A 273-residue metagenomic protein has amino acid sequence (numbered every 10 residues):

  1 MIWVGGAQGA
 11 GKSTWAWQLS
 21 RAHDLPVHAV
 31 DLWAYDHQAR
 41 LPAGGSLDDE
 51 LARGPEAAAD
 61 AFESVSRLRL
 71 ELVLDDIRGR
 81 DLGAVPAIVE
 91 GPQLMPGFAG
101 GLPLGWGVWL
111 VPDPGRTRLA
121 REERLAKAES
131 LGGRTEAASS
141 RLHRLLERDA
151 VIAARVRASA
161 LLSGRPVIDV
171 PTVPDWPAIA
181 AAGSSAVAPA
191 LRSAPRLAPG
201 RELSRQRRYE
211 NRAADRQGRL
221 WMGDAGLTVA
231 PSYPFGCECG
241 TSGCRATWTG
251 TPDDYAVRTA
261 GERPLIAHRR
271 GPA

Functional and structural regions predicted by a protein language model:
V4: Hydrophobic anchor at the beta1->P-loop junction of P-loop NTPases
Q8: The conserved Walker
K12: Conserved lysine of the Walker
W15, L19: Hydrophobic positions on the alpha1 helix immediately C-terminal to the Walker A/P-loop
S20-D31: Post-Walker A helix-loop "phosphate-sensing" segment adjacent to the P-loop in P-loop NTPases
P26-V27, Y35-P86: Conserved nucleotide-sensing/catalytic segment adjacent to the nucleotide-binding pocket in NTP-handling enzymes
G107-A154: A glycine- and Lys/Arg-enriched "phosphate-lid" helix/loop adjacent to the NTP-binding pocket of small-molecule kinases
V151-R212: NTP-dependent small-molecule kinase module
